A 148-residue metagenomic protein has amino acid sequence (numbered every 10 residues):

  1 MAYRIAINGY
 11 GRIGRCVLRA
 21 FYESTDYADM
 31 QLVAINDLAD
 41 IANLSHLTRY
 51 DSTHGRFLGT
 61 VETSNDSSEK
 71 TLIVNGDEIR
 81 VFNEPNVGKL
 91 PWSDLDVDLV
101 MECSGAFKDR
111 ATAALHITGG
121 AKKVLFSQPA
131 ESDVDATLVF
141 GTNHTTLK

Functional and structural regions predicted by a protein language model:
M1-K148: N-terminal Rossmann-like NAD(P) cofactor-binding subdomain of oxidoreductases, focused on the glycine-rich
